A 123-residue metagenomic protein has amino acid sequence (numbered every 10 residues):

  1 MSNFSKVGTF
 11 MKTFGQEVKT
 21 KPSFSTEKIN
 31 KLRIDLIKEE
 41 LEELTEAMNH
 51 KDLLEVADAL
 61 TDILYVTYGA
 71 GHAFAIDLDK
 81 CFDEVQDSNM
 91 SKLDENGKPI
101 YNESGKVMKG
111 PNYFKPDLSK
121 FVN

Functional and structural regions predicted by a protein language model:
M1-N123: Flexible "arm" and connector segments at domain edges
